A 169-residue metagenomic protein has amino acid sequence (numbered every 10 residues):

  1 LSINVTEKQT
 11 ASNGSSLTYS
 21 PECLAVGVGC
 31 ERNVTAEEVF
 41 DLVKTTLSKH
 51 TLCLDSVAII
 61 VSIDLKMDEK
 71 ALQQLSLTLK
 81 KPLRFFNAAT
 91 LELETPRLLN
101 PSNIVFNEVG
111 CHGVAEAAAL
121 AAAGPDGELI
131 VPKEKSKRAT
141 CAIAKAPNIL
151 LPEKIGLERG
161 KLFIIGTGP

Functional and structural regions predicted by a protein language model:
L1, L99-G156: N-terminal glycine-rich phosphate/adenylate-binding segment common to multiple enzyme folds
L1-E69, A144-K145, L150: Conserved mixed alpha/beta catalytic, RNA-binding, or beta-rich assembly cores of soluble enzyme, regulatory
S20-L24, V57, G124-G127, K137-R138 (+1 more regions): Short coil/turn connectors at secondary-structure junctions
T35, D64-M67, V105-V109, K133 (+2 more regions): Catalytic cores of large soluble enzymes that bind and process phosphate-bearing ligands
T35, D68-A71, L93-T95, A139: Short active-site-adjacent structural elements
L42-H50, I63, L75-P82, F86 (+1 more regions): Change "in soluble alpha/beta enzymes" to "in soluble alpha/beta proteins
K49-C53, R159-P169: Glycine-rich, flexible N-terminal cofactor/catalytic loop recognition
I63, L72-V114: Long, charge-dense
